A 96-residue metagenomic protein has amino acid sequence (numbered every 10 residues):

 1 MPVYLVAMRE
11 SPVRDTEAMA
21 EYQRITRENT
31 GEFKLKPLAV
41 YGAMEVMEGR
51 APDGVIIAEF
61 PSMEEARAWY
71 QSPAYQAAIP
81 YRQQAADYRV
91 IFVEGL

Functional and structural regions predicted by a protein language model:
M1-G54, P61-A68, E94-L96: Short S/T/G/P-rich N-terminal loop/turn motif that feeds into the first structured element of a domain
V55-I57, P73-A74: Non-transmembrane, interaction-prone segments in cytosolic or luminal domains
M63-I91: C-terminal structural segments of small proteins and small subunits
